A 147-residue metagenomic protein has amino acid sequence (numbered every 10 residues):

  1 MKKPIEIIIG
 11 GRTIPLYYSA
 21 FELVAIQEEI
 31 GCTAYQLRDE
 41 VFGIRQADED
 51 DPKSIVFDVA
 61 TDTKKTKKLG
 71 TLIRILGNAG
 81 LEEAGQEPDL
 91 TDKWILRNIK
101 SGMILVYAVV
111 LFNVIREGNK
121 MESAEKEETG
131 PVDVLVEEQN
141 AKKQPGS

Functional and structural regions predicted by a protein language model:
M1-T13, A34-V59, K67, E83-S147: Charged interaction scaffolds used for protein-protein
L16-Y18: Short capping micro-motif at the N-terminus of alpha-helices
A20-D39: Short, surface-exposed, low-complexity cationic segments
K67-I75: Elongated alpha-helical scaffolds
I73, G80-E83: Non-transmembrane alpha-helical oligomerization segments
